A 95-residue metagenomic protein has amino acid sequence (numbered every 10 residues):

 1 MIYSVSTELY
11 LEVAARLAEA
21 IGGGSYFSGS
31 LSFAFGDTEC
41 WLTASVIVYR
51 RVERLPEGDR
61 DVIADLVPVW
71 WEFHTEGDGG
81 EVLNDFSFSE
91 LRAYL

Functional and structural regions predicted by a protein language model:
I2-S30, R54-L95: Acidic, low-complexity intrinsically disordered segments
F33-E39, A44-V52, T75-G79: Beta-strand elements of well-folded, non-transmembrane domains
